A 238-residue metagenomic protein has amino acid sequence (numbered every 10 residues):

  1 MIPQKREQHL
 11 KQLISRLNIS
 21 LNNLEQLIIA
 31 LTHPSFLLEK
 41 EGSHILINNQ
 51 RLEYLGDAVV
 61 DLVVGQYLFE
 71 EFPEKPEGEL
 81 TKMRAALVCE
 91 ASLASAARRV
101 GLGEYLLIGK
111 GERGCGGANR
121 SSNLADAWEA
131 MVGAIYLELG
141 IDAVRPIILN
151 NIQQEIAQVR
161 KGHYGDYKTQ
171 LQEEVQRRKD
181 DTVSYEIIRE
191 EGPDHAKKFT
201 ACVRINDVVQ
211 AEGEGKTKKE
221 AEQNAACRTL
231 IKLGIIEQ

Functional and structural regions predicted by a protein language model:
M1-Q238: Double-stranded RNA-binding/processing signature
